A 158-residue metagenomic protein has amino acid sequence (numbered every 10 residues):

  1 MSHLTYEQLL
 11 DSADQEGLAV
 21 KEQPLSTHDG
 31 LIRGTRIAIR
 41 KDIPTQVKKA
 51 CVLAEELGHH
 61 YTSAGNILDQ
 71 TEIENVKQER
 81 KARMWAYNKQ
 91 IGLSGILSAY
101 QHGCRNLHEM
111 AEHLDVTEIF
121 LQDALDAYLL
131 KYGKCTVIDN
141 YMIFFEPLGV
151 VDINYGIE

Functional and structural regions predicted by a protein language model:
M1-V52, L57-E158: Active-site hotspot residues in diverse enzymes, especially metal/ion-binding acidic/histidine motifs
